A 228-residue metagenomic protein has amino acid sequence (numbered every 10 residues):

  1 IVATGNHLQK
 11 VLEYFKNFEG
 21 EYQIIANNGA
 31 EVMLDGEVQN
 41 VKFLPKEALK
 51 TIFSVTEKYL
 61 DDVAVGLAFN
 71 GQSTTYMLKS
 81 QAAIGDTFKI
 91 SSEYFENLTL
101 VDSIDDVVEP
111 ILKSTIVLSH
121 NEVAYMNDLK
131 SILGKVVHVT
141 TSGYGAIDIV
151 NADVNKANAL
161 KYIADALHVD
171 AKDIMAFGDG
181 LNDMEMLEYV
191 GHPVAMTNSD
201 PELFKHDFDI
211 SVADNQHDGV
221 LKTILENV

Functional and structural regions predicted by a protein language model:
I1-I84: Active-site phosphate-binding/coordination module
T4, L160, D170-A213: Acidic, Mg2+-coordinating phosphoryl-transfer loop and its flanking beta/alpha structural elements, shared across
V11-E13, D35-G36, K79, M126 (+3 more regions): Short glycine-/acidic-enriched loop or helix-start segments at secondary-structure transitions that form or flank
E21, I111-L112, V137, V190 (+1 more regions): Short, well-ordered alpha-helix to beta-strand connector turns
N28, S114, L187, V220: Residue-level signal for inorganic ion chemistry
D62-F177, M184, N198: Conserved acidic, metal-coordinating active-site core of Asp-based, Mg2+-dependent phosphoryl-transfer enzymes
P201-F204, A213-V228: Glycine-rich phosphate-binding/hydrolytic loop that grips phosphoryl groups
